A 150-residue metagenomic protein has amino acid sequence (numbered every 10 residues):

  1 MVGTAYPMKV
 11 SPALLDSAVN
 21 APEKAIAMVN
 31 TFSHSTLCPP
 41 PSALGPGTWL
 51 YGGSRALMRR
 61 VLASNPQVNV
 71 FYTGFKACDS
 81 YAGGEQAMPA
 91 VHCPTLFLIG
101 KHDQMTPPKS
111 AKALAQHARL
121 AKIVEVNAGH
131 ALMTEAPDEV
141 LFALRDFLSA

Functional and structural regions predicted by a protein language model:
M1-K9: Active-site nucleophile loop of the alpha/beta-hydrolase fold
T4, C78, A128: Active-site loop/turn elements of alpha/beta-hydrolase fold enzymes, especially the short glycine-/histidine-rich
K9-A90: Conserved alpha/beta-hydrolase catalytic His-Asp/Glu region
M88-H92, Q116-A118: Short, conserved loop/helix-junction motifs that constitute active-site signature segments in enzyme catalytic cores
V91, F97-I99, D103: Short beta-strand/loop motif that positions the catalytic acidic residue of the alpha/beta-hydrolase fold
Q104-S110: Conserved alpha/beta-hydrolase "acid-adjacent" motif
K112-A113, D138: Active-site phosphate/pyrophosphate- and oxyanion-stabilizing loops and adjacent acidic/basic residues in soluble
R119-A150: Catalytic active-site module of serine/aspartate enzymes centered on a nucleophile-bearing elbow/loop
